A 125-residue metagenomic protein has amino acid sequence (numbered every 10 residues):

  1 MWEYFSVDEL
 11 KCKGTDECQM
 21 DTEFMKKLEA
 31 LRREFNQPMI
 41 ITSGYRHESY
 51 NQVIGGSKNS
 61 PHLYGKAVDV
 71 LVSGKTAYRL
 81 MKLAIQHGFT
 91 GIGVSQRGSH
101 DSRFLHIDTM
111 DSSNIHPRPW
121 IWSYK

Functional and structural regions predicted by a protein language model:
M1-E34, I40, D111, P117 (+1 more regions): Extracytoplasmic cell-surface/polysaccharide-interacting catalytic and binding patches
F24-K27, Q37, Y50, T76 (+1 more regions): Amphipathic alpha-helical interface surfaces
F35, S43-Y45, V72-G74: Generic secondary-structure microfeatures
Q37-G44, G91-Q96: Surface-exposed patches in mature extracellular/periplasmic domains of secreted proteins
M39, V68, L105: A broad, low-specificity signal marking well-ordered, structured residues that form hydrophobic/aromatic
Y45-V68: Short, surface-exposed glycine/acidic/tryptophan-bearing loops
N59, Y64, V72-K125: Catalytic cores and adjacent binding grooves of peptidoglycan-active enzymes
